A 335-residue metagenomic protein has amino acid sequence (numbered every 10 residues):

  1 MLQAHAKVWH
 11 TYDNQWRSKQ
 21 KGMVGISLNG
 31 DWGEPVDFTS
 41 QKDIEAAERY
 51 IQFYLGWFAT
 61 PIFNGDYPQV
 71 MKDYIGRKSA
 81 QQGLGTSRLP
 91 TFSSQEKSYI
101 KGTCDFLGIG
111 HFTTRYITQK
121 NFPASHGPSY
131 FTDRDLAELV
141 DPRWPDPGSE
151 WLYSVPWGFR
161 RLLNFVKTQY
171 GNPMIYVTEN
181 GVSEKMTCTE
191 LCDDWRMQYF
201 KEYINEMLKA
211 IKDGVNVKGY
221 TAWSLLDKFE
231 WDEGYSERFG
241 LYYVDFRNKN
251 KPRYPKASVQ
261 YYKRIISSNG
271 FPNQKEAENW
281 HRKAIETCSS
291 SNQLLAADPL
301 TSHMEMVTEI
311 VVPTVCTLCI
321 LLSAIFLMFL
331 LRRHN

Functional and structural regions predicted by a protein language model:
M1-A297, P313-C316: Active-site region of glycoside hydrolase catalytic domains
A297-T308: Extracellular Ser/Thr-rich, low-complexity/disordered mucin-like segments
S302, V315-L318: N-terminal compositionally biased, intrinsically disordered segments and leader/signal-like regions
M306-V312, L330: N-terminal Sec-pathway targeting helices
L318-H334: Single-pass type I membrane-protein transmembrane alpha-helix
